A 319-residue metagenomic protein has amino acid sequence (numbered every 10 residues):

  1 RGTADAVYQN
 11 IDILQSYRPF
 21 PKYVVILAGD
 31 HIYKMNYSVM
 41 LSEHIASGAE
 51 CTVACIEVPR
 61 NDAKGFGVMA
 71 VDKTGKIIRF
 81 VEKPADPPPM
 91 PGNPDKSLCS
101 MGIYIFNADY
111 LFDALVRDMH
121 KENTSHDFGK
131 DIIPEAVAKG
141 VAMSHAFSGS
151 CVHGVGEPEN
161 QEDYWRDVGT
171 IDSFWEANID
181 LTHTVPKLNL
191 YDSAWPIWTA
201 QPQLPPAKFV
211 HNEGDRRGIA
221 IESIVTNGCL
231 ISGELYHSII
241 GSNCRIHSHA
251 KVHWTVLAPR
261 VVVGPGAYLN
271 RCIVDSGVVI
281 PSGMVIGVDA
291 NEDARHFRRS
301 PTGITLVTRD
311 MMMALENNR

Functional and structural regions predicted by a protein language model:
R1-E43, V71, A290-N291, P301-T302 (+1 more regions): Conserved N-terminal catalytic core of the sugar/cofactor nucleotidyltransferase
S16-P19, V25, A46, R60-A63 (+5 more regions): Solvent-exposed alpha-helices and their adjacent loops that cap or buttress functional pockets in soluble metabolic
I26, V53-A54, S144: Structural beta-sheet core signal
L27-G29, N107, T170: A secondary-structure boundary/capping signal
K34-D109, D113: Conserved core of the sugar-phosphate nucleotidyltransferase
D109, R117-R319: Left-handed beta-helix
